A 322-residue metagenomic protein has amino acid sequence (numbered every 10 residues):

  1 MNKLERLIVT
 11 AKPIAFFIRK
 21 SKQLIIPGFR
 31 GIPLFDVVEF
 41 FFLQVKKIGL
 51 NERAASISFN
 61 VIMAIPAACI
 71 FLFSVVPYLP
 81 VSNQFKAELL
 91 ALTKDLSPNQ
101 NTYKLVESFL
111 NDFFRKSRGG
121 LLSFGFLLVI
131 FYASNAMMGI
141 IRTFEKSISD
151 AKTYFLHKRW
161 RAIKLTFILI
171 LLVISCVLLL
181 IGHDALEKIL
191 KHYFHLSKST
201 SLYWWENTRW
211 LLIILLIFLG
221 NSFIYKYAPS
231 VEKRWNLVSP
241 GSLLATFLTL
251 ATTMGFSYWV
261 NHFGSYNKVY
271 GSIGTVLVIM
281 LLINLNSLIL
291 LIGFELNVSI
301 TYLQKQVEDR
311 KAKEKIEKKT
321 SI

Functional and structural regions predicted by a protein language model:
N2-I322: Membrane-embedded alpha-helices and immediately adjacent juxtamembrane helical segments in alpha-helical membrane
